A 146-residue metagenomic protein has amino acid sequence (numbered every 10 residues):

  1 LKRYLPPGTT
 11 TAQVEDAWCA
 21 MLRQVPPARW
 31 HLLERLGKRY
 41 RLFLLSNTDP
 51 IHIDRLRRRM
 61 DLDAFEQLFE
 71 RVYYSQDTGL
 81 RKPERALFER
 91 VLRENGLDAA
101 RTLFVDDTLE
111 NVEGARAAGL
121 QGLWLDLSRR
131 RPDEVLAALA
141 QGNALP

Functional and structural regions predicted by a protein language model:
L1-K2: Short, well-structured alpha-helical segments that form the helix of a local strand-helix-strand
L5-F43, R85: Short, acidic loop-to-helix structural element flanking the phosphoryl-transfer center in phosphate-processing enzymes
S46: Conserved phosphate-coupling serine/threonine residues in phosphotransfer and NTP-handling enzymes
D49-P50, D54-P146: Asp-based, Mg2+/Mn2+-dependent phosphohydrolase catalytic module
